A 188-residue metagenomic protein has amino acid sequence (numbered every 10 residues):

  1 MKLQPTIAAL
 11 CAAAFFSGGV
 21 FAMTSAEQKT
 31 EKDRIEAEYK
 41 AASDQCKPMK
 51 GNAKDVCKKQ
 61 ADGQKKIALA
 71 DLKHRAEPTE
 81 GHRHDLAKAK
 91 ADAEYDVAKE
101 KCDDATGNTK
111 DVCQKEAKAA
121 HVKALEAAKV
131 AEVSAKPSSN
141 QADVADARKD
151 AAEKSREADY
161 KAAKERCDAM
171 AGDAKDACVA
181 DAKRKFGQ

Functional and structural regions predicted by a protein language model:
L3-Q4, S17-Q188: Mitochondrial intermembrane space
A8-S17: Bacterial N-terminal signal peptides
